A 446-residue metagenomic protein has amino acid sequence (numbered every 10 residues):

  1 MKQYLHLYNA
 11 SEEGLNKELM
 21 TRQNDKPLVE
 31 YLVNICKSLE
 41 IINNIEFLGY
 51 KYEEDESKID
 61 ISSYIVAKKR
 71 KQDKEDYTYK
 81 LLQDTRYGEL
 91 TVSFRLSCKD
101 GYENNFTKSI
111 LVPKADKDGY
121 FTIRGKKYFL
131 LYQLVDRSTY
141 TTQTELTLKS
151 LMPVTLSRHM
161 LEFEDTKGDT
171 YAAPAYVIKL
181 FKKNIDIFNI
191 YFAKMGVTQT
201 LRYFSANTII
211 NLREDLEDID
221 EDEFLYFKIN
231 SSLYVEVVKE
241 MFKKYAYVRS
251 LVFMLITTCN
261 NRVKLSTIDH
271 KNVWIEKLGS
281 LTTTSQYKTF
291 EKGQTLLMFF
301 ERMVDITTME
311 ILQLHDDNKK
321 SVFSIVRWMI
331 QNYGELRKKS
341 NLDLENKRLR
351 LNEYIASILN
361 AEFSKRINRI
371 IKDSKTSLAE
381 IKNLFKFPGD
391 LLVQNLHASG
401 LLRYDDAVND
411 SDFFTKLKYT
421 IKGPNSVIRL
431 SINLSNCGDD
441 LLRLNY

Functional and structural regions predicted by a protein language model:
M1-R429, N433, G438-D440: N-terminal non-catalytic structural scaffold regions of very large proteins
L442-L444: Long beta-strand-rich cores associated with HINT superfamily self-processing modules
